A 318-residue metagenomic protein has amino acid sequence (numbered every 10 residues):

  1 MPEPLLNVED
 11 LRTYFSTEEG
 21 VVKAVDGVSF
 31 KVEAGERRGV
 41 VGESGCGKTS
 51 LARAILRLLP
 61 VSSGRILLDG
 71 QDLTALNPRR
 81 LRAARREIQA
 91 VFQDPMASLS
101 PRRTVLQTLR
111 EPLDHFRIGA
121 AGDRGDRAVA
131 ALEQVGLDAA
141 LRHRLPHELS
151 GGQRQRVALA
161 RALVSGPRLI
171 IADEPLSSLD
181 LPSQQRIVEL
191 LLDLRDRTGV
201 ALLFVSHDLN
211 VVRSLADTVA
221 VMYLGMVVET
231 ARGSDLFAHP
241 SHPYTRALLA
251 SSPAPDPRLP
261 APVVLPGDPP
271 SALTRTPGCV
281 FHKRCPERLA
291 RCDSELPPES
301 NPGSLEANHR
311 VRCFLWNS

Functional and structural regions predicted by a protein language model:
M1-A238, N317-S318: ABC transporter nucleotide-binding domains
E3-P4, V21, T230-S318: Short catalytic/signature loops enriched in Gly
